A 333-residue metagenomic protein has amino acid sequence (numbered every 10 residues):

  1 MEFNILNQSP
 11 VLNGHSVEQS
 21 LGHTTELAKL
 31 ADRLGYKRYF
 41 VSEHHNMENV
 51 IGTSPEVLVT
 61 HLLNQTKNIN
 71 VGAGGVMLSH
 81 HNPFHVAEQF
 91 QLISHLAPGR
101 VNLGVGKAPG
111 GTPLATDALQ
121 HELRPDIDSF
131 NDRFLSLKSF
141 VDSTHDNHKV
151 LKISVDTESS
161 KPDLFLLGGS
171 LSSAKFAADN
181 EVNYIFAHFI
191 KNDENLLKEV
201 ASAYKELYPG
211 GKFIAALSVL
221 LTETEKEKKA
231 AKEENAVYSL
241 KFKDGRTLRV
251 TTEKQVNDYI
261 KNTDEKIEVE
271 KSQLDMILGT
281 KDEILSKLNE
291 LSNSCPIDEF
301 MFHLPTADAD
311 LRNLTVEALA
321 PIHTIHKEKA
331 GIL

Functional and structural regions predicted by a protein language model:
M1-T66, A330-I332: N-terminal beta1-alpha1-beta2 module of alpha/beta enzyme domains
E2-V17, H80-T144: Flexible, glycine-rich active-site loops centered on histidine and acidic residues that chelate a metal or position
F3, A31, E43, L62 (+5 more regions): Conserved, mostly hydrophobic/aromatic
F3-N7, Y39-V41, V71-A73, V101-V105 (+4 more regions): Hydrophobic faces of well-ordered beta-strands that scaffold small-molecule active sites in alpha/beta enzyme cores
N7-L21, V76-P83, E158-G168, S272-K281: Active-site mouth loops of central-metabolism enzymes
D32, V59-K67, S94-V101, T144 (+3 more regions): Acidic (Asp/Glu)-rich catalytic clusters
R124-L151, N195-C295, K327: An alpha-helical appendage that flanks or caps ligand/catalytic pockets
S172-I190: A conserved active-site cap/scaffold subdomain adjacent to cofactor or substrate pockets
